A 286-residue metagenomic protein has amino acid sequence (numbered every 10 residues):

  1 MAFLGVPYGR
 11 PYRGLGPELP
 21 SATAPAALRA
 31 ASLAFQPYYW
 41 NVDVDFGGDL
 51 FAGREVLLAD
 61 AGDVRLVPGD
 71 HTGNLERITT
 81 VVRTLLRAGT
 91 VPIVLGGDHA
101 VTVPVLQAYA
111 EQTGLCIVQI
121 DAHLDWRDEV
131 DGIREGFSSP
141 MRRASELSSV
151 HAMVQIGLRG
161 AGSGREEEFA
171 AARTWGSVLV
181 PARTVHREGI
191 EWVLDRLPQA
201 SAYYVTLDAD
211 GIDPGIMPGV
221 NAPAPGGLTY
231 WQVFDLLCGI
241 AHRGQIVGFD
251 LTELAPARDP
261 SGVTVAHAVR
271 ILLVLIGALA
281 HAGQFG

Functional and structural regions predicted by a protein language model:
M1-G286: Conserved alpha-helical scaffold segments that buttress catalytic/binding sites
